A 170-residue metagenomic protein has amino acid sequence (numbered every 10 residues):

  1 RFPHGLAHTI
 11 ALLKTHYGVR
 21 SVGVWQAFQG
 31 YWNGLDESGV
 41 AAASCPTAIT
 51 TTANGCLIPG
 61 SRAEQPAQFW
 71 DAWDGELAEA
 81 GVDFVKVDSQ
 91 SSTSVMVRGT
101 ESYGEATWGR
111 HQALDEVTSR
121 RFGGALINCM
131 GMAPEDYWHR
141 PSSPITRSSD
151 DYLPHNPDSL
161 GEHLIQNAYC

Functional and structural regions predicted by a protein language model:
R1, T9, V24, T100-S102 (+1 more regions): Extended, structured polyanion-binding interfaces
R1-G5, T52-W70, Q90-T107: The substrate-binding groove and active-site-proximal loops of carbohydrate-active enzymes, especially glycoside
F2-G34, S119: Acidic/aromatic-lined carbohydrate-recognition and catalytic surfaces of CAZymes acting on diverse glycans
A11-K14, A106-T107, H111-L114, F122-G123: P-loop/Walker A phosphate-binding loop and immediately adjacent motor/lid segment at beta-alpha junctions
V22-V24, V85-V87, L126-N128: Hydrophobic faces of well-ordered beta-strands that scaffold small-molecule active sites in alpha/beta enzyme cores
W25-Y31, Q90-S92, C129-A133: Active-site beta-loop-alpha junctions enriched in small/polar residues
W32-A80, Q112-C170: Glycan-recognition surfaces
A72-M96: Active-site groove signature of glycoside hydrolases
